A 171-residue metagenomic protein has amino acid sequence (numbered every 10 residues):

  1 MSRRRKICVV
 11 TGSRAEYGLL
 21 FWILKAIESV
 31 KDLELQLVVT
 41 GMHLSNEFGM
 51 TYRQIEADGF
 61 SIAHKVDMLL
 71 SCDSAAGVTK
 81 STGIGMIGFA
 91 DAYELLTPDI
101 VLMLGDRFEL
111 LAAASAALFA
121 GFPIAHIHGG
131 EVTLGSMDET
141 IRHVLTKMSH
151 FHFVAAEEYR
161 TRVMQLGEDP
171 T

Functional and structural regions predicted by a protein language model:
S2-G41: N-terminal phosphate-binding or glycine-rich loops at protein starts, especially the Walker A/P-loop of NTPases
K6, D99-I100: Structural motif
S13, D106, A156-E158: Helix N-cap/beta->alpha junction signal
L33-S81, G88: Conserved nucleotide-sugar phosphate-binding/catalytic loop shared by glycosyltransferases and other
I84-T97: Short, well-structured alpha-helical segments in soluble
L102-F119: An aromatic- and histidine-rich active-site surface loop
F122-T171: Active-site-proximal region of nucleotide-activated glycan assembly enzymes, centered on histidine/acidic-rich loops
